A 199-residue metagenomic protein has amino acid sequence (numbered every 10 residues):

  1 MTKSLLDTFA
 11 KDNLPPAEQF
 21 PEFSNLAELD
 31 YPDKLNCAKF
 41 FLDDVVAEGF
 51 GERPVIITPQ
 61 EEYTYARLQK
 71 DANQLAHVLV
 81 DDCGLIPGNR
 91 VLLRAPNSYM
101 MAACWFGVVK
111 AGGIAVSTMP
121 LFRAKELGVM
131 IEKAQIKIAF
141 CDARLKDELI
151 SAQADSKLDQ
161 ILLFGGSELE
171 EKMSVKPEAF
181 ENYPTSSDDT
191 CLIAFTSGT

Functional and structural regions predicted by a protein language model:
M1-N36: Flexible, non-catalytic linker and terminal segments flanking ANL/adenylate-forming cores
K39-R67: AMP-dependent adenylate-forming
L42, L68, A72, V91 (+6 more regions): Adenylate-forming
R53, P87-N89, S187: Phosphate-coordination loops involved in phosphoryl transfer and adenosine-cofactor binding
E61-Y63, V78-F122: Conserved AMP-binding/adenylate-forming
T64-R67, C191-T199: Conserved AMP-binding A3 loop
N89, F122-A152, V175: Conserved ATP-dependent adenylate/AMP-binding module captured primarily in the ANL superfamily
K176-F195: Conserved pre-ATP/AMP-binding loop-to-beta segment of ANL
